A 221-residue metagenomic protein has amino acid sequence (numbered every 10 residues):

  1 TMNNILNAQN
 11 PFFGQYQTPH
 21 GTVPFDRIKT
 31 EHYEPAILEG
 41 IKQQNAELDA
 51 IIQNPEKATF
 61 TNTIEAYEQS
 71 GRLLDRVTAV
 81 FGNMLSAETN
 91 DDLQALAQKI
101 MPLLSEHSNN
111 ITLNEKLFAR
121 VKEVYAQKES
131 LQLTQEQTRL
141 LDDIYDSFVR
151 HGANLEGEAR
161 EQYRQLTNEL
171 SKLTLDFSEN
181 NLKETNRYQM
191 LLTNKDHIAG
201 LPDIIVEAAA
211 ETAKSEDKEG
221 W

Functional and structural regions predicted by a protein language model:
M2-W221: Zn2+-dependent metallopeptidase catalytic domains
